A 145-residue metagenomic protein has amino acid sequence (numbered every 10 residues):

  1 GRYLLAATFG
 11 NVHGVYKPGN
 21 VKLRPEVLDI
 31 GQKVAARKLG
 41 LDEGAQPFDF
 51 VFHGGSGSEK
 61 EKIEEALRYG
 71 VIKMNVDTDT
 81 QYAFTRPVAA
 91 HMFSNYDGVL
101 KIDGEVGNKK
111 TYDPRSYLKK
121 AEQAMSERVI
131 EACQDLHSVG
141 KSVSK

Functional and structural regions predicted by a protein language model:
G1-Q46, K60-E65, Y69: Alpha/beta enzyme core
Y3-A7, F48-G54, I72-V76: Hydrophobic faces of well-ordered beta-strands that scaffold small-molecule active sites in alpha/beta enzyme cores
F9-H13, Y69-P87: Glycine-rich phosphate-binding active-site loops on the catalytic face of alpha/beta enzymes
K17-K22, F50-F52, S56-E59, I72 (+1 more regions): Active-site-adjacent loop and "lid" segments of alpha/beta metabolic enzymes
K22-E26, I30, G57-E61, D79 (+3 more regions): Conserved active-site and cofactor/substrate-binding residues in soluble primary-metabolism enzymes
K62-E64, F84-P87, V143: A mid-to-C-terminal "edge-of-domain" accessory segment
F93-K145: Extended, intrinsically disordered, low-complexity segments
